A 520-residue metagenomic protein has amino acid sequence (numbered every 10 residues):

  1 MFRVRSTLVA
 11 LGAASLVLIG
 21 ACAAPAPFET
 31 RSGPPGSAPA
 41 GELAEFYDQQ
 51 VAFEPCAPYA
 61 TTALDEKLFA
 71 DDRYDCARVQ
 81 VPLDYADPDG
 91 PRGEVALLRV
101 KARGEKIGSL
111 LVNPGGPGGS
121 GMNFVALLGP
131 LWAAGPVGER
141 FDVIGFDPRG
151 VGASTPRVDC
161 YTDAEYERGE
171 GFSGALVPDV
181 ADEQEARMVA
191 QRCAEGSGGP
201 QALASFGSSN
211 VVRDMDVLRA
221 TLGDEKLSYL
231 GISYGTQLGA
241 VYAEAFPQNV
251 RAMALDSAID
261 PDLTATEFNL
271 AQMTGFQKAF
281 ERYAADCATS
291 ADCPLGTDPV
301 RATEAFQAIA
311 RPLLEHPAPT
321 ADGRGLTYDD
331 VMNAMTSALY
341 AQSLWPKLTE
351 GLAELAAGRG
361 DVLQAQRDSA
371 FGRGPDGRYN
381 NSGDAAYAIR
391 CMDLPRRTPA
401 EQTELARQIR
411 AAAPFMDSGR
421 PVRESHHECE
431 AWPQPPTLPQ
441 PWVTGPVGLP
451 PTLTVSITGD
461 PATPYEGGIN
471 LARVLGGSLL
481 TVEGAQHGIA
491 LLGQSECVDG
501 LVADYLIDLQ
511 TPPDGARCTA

Functional and structural regions predicted by a protein language model:
M1-P27, V79, M215: Secretory targeting and sorting signals
G33-D330, A388-R390, L394-A520: Gly/Pro-rich cap/lid or specificity-loop segments adjacent to the active site
I259-Q277, G351-A353, G360-P375: Flexible "cap/lid" loop of the alpha/beta hydrolase fold
S290, L355-L363, S495: Short, solvent-exposed helix-helix connector turns and helix-capping sites enriched in acidic/polar residues
H316-N333, Y340-L344, D376-D384: Structural motif
S337-A338, M392: Helix-loop "lid/cap" segments that line or gate small-molecule binding pockets
L339-G358, R396-E401: Short helix-capping/linker segments at secondary-structure and domain boundaries
D361-L394, T398-Q402: Long, low-complexity segments enriched in small/aliphatic residues
